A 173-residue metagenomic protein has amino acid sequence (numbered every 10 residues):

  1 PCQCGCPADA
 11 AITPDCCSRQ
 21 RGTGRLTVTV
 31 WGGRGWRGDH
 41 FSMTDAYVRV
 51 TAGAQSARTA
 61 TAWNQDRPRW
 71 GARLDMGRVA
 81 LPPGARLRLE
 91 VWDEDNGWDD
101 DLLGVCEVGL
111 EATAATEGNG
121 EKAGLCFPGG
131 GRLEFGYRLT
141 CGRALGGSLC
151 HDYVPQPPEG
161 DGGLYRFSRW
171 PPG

Functional and structural regions predicted by a protein language model:
P1-T59, Q65-D66, L81-R88, W98 (+2 more regions): Acidic, S/T/P/G-rich intrinsically disordered/coiled linkers that flank and lead into C2-type membrane-binding modules
P68-A80: Exposed aromatic-hydrophobic patches
V91-D93: Conserved structural position at the C-terminal beta-strand of extracellular beta-sandwich adhesion modules
